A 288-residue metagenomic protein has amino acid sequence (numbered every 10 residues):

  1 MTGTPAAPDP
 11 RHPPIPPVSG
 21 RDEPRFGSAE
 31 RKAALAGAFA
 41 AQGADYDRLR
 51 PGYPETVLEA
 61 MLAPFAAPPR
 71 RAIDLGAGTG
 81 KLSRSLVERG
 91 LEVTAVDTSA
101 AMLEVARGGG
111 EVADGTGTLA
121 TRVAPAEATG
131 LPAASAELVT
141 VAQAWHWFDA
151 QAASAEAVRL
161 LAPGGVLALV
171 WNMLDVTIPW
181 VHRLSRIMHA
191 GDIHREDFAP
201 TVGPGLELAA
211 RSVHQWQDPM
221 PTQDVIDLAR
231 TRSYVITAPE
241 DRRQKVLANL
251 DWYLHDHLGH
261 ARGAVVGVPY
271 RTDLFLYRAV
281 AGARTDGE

Functional and structural regions predicted by a protein language model:
T2-A67: Conserved class I S-adenosyl-L-methionine
G3, V202-E288: Conserved Class I S-adenosyl-L-methionine
A41, D45-Y46, Y53, A60 (+9 more regions): Tryptophan-centric aromatic hotspots in well-structured domains and transmembrane helices
L62, R84-V87, S154, V158: A structural alpha-helix within SAM-dependent methyltransferase catalytic domains
R71-I73, T79-A128: Class I SAM-dependent methyltransferase SAM/SAH-binding core
E127-L138: A short acidic, Gly/Pro-enriched loop at the edge of an enzyme's catalytic core that lines a small-molecule cofactor
E137-Q151: A short SAM/SAH-binding and catalytic strip from SAM-dependent methyltransferases
A152-M220: Conserved catalytic/acceptor-binding region of the Class I
